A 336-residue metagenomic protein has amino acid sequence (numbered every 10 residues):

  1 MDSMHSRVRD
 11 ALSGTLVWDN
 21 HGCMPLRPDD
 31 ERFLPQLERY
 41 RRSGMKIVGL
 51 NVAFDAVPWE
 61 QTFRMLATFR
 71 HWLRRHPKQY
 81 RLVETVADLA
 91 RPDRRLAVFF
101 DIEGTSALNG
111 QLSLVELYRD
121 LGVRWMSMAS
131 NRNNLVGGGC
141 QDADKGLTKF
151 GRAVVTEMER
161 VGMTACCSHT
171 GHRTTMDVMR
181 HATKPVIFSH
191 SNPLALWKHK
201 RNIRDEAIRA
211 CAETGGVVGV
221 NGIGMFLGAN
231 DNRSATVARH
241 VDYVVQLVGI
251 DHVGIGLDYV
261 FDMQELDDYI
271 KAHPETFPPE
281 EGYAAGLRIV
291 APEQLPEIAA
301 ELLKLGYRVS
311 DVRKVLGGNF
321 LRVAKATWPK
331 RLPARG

Functional and structural regions predicted by a protein language model:
M1-D144, K149, K198-G336: N-terminal hydrophobic targeting/anchoring segments and the immediately downstream early-domain regions of hydrolases
V17-M24, T170, F188-S191: Histidine-centered catalytic micro-motifs
L73-R75, G146-V161, V178-F188, L247: Alpha-helix-loop-beta-strand connector modules within alpha/beta enzyme cores
Q111-V115, T174-K184, W197: Distinct, well-ordered alpha-helical segments
R132, T170-G171: A generic "binding-loop/recognition-motif" signal
M163-T170: Catalytic beta/alpha-barrel core
T183-S191, H273-E280: A short alpha/beta connector and helix-capping loop motif
